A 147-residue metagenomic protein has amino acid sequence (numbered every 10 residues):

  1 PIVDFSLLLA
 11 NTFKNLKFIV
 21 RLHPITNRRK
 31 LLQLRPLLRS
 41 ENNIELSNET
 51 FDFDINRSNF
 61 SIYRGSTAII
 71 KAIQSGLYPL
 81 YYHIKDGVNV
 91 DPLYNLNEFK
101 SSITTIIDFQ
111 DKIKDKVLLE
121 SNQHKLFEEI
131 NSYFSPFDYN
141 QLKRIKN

Functional and structural regions predicted by a protein language model:
P1-P36: Conserved catalytic-core segment of nucleotide-activated headgroup transferases in glycan assembly
V20-L22, Y63, Y81-H83: Short beta-strand/turn micro-motifs composed of small residues that flank or help shape donor/cofactor-binding pockets
L32-E41, T67-P136: Catalytic binding pocket for nucleotide-activated donors in carbohydrate/polymer assembly enzymes
E41-E49: Active-site donor-binding acidic/aromatic loop of nucleotide-activated sugar and phosphosugar transferases involved
N48-F51, G65-T67: Conserved glycosyltransferase catalytic-site signature
N56-Y63: Acidic donor-binding loop of glycosyltransferase active sites
S132-N147: C-terminal alpha-helical cap of glycosyltransferases
